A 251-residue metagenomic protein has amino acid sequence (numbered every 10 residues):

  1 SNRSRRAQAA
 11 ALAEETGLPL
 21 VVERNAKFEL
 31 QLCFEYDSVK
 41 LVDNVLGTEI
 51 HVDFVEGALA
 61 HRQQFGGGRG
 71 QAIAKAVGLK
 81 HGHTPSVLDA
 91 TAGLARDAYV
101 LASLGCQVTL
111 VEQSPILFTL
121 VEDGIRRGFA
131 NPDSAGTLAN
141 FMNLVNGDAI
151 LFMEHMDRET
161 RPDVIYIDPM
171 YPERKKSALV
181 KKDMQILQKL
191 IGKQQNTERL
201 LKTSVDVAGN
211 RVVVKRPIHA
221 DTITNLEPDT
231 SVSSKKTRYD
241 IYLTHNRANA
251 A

Functional and structural regions predicted by a protein language model:
S1-V87, A95, S103, H155-M156 (+1 more regions): S-adenosyl-L-methionine
P19, Q107, F141-N143: Conserved beta-strand segments of alpha/beta enzyme cores
P85-L120: Basic (Lys/Arg-enriched) interaction patch that binds polyanionic ligands
V87-V100, R161-K181: Conserved proline-anchored active-site loop of SAM-dependent methyltransferases that bridges a beta-strand
A92-L94, P115, L151, M170-P172 (+1 more regions): Short, glycine/acidic-enriched loop or turn micro-motifs at the edges of active sites
V111-V164: S-adenosyl-L-methionine
P169-L200: Mobile active-site "lid"/loop adjacent to the S-adenosyl-L-methionine
T197-T244: Conserved Class I SAM-dependent methyltransferase catalytic core
